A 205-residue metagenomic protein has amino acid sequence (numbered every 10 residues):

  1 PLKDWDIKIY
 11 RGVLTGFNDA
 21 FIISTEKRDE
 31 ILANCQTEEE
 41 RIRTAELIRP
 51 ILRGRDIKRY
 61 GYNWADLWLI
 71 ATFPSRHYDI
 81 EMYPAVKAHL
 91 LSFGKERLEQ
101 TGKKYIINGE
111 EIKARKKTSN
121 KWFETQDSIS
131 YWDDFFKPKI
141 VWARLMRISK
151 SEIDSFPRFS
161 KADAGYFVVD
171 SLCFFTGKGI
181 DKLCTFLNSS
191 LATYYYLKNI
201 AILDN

Functional and structural regions predicted by a protein language model:
P1-N205: Polybasic, glycine- and aromatic-enriched phosphate-binding surface used to engage nucleic acids
